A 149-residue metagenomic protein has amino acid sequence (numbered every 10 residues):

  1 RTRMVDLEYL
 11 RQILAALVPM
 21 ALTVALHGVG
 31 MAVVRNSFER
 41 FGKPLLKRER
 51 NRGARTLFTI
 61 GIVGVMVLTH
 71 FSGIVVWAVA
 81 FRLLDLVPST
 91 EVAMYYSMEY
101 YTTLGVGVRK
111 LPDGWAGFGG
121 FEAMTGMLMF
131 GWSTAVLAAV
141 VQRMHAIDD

Functional and structural regions predicted by a protein language model:
R1-V67, F130, T134-D149: Cytoplasmic (intracellular) domains, linkers, and terminal tails of multi-pass ion channels
V5-D6, K47-E49, T56, V75 (+4 more regions): Mixed-charge, polar/low-complexity N-terminal
E8, Q12, G42, L46 (+5 more regions): A generic structural signal for ordered alpha-helices
P19-H27, V92-D148: Pore domain of cation channels
F38, F81-L84, A116: Single-residue recognition of alpha-helix boundary sites
V67-Y96: Outer-pore turret/helix-boundary of cation channels
